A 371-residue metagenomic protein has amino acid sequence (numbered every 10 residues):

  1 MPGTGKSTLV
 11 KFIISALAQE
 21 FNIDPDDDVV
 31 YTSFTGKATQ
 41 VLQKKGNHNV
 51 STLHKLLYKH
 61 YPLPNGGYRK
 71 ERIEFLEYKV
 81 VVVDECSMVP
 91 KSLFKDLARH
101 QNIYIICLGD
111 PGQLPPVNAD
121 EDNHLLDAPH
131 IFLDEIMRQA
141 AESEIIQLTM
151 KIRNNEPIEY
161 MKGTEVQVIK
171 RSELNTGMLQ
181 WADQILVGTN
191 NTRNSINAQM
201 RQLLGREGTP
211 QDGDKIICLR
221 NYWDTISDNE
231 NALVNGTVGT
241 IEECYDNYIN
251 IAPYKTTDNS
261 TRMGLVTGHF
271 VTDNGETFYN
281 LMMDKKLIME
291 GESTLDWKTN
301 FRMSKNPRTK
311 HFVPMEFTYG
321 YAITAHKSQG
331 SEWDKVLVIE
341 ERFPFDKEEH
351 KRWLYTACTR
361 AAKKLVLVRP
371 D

Functional and structural regions predicted by a protein language model:
M1-D371: Conserved ATP-binding/catalytic motifs of P-loop helicase motor domains
